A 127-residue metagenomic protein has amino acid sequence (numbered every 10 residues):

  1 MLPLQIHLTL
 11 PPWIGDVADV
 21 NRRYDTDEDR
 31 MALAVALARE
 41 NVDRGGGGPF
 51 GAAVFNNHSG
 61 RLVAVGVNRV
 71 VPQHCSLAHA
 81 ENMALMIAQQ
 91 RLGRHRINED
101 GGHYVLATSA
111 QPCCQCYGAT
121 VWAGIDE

Functional and structural regions predicted by a protein language model:
L2-T9, G124-D126: C-terminal binding/interaction regions
H7-R22: Short, contiguous pre-domain boundary segments
L8, G60-R61: Active-site-adjacent bridging/hinge elements
D19-G46: Short, basic/aromatic recognition patches
A34, G51, T120: Residue-level signal for inorganic ion chemistry
F50-N56, G60: Short beta-strand scaffold segments in enzyme catalytic cores
A64-E127: Zn2+-dependent cytidine deaminase-like catalytic core
